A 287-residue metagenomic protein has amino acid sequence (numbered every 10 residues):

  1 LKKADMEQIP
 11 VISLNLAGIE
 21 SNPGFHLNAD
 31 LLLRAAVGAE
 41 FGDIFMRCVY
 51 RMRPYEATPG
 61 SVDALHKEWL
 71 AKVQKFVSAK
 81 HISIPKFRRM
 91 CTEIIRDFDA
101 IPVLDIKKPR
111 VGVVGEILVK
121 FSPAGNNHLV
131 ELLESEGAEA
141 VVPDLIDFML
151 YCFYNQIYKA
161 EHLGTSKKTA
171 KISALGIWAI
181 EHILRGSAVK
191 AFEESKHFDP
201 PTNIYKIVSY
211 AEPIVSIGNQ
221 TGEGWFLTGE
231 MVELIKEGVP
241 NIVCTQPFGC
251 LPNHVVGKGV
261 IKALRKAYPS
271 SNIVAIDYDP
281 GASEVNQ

Functional and structural regions predicted by a protein language model:
L1-Q287: An N-terminal assembly and electron-transfer interface module characteristic of large anaerobic redox and radical
